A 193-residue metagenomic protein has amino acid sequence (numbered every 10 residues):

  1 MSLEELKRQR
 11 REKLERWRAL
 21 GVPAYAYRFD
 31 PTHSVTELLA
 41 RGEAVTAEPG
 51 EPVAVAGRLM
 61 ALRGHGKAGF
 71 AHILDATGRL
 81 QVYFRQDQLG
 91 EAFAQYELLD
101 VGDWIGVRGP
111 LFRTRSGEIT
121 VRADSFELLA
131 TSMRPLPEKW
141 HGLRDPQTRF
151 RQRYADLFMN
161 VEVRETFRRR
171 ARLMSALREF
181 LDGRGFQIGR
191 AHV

Functional and structural regions predicted by a protein language model:
M1-R190: Class II aminoacyl-tRNA synthetase catalytic cores and aaRS-like
